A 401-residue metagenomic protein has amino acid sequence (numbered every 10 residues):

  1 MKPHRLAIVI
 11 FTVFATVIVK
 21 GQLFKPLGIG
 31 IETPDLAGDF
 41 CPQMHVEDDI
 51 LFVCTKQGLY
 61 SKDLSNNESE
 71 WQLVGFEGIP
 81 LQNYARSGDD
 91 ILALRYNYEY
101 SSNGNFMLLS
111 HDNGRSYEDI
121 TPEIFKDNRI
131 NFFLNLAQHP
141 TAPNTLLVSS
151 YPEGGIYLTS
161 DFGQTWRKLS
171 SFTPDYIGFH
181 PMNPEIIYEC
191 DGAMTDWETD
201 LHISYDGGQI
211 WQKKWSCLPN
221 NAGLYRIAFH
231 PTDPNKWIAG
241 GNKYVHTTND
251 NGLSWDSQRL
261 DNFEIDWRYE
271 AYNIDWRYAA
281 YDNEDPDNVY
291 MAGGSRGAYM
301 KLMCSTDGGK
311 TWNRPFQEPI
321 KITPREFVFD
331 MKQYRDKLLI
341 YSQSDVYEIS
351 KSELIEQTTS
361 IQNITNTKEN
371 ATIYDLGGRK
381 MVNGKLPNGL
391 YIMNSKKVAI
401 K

Functional and structural regions predicted by a protein language model:
Q22-D39, N66-I79, R115-K126, Q164-F172 (+5 more regions): Trp- and S/T/G-rich repeat-edge/linker motifs of beta-rich repeat architectures
E32-Q57: Beta-strand-rich domains and repeat architectures in extracellular enzymes and scaffolds, especially beta-propellers
G38-H45, G78-R86, R129-A137, T173-H180 (+3 more regions): Repeated scaffold domains used in trafficking and secretory/extracellular systems, primarily beta-propellers
D49-V53, D89-A93, A142-V148, N183-E189 (+3 more regions): Entry beta-strands of beta-propeller and related beta-repeat scaffolds
G58-Y60, N97-S102, P152-G154, A193-W197 (+3 more regions): Short glycine/acidic-enriched loop and turn motifs that connect beta-strands
S61-S65, S110-H111, T159-S160, P181 (+5 more regions): Conserved Ser/Thr-centered positions that define the repeating blades of beta-propeller domains
P324-Q357: Blade-level signature of beta-propeller repeat domains, shared across WD40, Kelch, NHL, RCC1 and BNR/Asp-box propellers
T358-K401: C-terminal outer-membrane/trafficking sorting elements
